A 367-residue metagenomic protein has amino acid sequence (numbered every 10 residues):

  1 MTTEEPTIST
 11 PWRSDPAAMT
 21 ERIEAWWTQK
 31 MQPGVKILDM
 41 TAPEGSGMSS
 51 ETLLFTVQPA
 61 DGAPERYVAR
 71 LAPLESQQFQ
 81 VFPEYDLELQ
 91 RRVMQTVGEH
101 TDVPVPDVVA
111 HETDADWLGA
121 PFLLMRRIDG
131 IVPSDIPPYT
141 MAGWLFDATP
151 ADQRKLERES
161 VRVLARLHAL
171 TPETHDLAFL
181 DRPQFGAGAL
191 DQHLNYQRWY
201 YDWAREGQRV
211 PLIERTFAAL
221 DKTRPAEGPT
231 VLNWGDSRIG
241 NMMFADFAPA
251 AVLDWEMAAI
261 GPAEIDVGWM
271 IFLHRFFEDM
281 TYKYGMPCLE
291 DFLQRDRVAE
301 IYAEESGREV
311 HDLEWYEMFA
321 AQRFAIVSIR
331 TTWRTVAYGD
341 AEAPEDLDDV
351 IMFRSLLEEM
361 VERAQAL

Functional and structural regions predicted by a protein language model:
M1-T10, P73-Q77, D279-T281: A short, surface-exposed helix-loop junction/capping segment
T2-I37: Juxta-kinase regulatory segment immediately upstream of eukaryotic protein kinase catalytic domains
T41-I213, A219, T223-P229, A248: ATP-binding pocket architecture of kinase catalytic cores
L232-W234, I239: Catalytic-loop of the protein kinase fold
L253-A258: Activation of the activation-loop gatekeeper triad in protein kinase-fold domains
I265-S306, A320-G339: Active-site activation/catalytic loop segments of kinase-like enzymes and analogous catalytic loops in related
R308, D312, R323-L367: Helical subdomain adjoining the active site within ATP-dependent kinase catalytic cores
